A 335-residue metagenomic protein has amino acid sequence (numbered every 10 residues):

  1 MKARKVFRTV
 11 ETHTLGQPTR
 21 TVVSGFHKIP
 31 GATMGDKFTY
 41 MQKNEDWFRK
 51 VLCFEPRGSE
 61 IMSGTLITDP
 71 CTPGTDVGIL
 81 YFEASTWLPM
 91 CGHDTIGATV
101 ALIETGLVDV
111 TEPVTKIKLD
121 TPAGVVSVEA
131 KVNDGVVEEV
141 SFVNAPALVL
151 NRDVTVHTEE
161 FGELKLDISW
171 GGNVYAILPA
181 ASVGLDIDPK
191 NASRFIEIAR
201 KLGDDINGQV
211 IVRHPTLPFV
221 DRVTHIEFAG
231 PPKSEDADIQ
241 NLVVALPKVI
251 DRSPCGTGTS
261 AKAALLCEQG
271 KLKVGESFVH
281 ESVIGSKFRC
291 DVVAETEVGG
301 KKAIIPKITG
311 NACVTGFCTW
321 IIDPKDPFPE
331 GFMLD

Functional and structural regions predicted by a protein language model:
M1-S169, P179-D335: A glycine-rich beta-to-alpha transition motif near the start of alpha/beta enzyme domains, typified by
G172: Glycine-rich ThDP/TPP pyrophosphate-binding loop and its adjacent helix/strand module within ThDP-dependent enzymes
